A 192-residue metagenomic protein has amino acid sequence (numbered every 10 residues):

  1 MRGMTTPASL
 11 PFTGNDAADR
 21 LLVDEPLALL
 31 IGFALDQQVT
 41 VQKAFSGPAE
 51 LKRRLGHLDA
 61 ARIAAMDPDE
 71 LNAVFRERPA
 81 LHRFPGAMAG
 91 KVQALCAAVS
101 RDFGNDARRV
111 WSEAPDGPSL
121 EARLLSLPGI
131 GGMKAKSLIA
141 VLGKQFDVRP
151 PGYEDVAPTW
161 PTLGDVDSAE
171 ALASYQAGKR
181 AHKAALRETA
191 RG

Functional and structural regions predicted by a protein language model:
M1-R20, D24, G117-A122, G132-G192: C-terminal accessory module of base-excision DNA glycosylases/AP lyases that mediates lesion recognition and DNA
A17-A28, Q38-T40, H82-A87: Structural motif
L30-A34: Short, aromatic/basic-rich helix-turn unit that serves as a nucleic-acid recognition element
V39-K43, G56, S100-F103, F146-D147: Short alpha-helix boundary/capping elements
F45-L51: Short Gly/aromatic-enriched secondary-structure transition segments
L51-S126: Alpha-helical ds-nucleic-acid-binding substructure associated with the helix-hairpin-helix region of base-excision DNA
